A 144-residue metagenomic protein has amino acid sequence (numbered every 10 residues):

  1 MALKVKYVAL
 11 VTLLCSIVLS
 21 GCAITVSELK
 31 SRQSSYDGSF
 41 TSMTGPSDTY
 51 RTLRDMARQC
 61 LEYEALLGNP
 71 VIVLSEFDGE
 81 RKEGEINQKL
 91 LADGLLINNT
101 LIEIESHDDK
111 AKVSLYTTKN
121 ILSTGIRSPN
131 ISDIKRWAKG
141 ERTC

Functional and structural regions predicted by a protein language model:
M1-A23: Sec-dependent bacterial lipoprotein signal peptides
S16-D37: Bacterial Sec signal peptide processing site at the extreme N-terminus
S39-F77: Post-signal-peptide N-terminal segment of Sec-exported extracytoplasmic proteins
S42-D48, I104-A111: A short, structured loop/turn motif at beta-sheet edges
P46, Y50-R54, L101, S128-I131 (+1 more regions): Extracytoplasmic/secreted envelope proteins and their assembly/folding machinery, especially bacterial periplasmic
L53, L90, S106-D108, L115-K119: A mature extracytoplasmic/lumenal domain signature
L74-D109: Mid-chain, structured segments of secreted extracytoplasmic proteins
K112-C144: C-terminal partner/receptor-binding element of secreted or periplasmic proteins
